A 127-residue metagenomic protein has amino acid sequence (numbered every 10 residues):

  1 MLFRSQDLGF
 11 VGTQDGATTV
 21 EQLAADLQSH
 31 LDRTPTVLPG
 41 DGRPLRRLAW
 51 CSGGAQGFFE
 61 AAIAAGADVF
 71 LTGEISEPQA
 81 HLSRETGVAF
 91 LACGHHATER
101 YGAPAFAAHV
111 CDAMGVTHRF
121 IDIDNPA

Functional and structural regions predicted by a protein language model:
M1-A127: Hydrophobic structural segments
